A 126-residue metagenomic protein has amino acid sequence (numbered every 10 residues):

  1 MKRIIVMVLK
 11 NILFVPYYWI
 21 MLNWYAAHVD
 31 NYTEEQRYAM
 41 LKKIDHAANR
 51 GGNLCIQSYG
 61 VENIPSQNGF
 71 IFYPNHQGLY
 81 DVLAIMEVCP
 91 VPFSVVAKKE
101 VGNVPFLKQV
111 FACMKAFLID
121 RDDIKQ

Functional and structural regions predicted by a protein language model:
M1-Q57, Q109-V110: A transmembrane-helix-recognition feature enriched in membrane-embedded lipid enzymes and envelope glyco-/phospholipid
C55-Q126: Soluble catalytic domains of membrane acyltransferases
